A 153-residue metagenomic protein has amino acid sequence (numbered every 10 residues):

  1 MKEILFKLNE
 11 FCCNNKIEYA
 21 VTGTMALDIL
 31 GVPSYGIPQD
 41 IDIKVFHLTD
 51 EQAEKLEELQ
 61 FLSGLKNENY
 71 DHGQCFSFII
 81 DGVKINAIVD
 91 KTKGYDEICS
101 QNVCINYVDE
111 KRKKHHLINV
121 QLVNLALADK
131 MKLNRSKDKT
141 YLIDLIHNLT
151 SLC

Functional and structural regions predicted by a protein language model:
M1-C153: Compositionally biased terminal segments of proteins
